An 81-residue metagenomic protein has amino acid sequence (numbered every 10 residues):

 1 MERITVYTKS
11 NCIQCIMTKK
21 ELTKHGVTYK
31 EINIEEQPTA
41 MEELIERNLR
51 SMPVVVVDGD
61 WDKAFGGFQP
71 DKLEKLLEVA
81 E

Functional and structural regions predicted by a protein language model:
M1-H25: Local sequence-structure signature of Cys/Sec-based thiol-disulfide redox active-site neighborhoods
K9, L49, P70: ATP/adenylate-binding site constellation spanning eukaryotic-like Ser/Thr protein kinases, ABC-transporter
E36-Q37, Q69: Acidic/polar helix N-cap motif
T39-A40, K72: Short acidic active-site motifs
R47-V56: Structural micro-motif
G59-E81: Non-catalytic, surface beta->alpha helical segment in thiol-disulfide oxidoreductase systems
